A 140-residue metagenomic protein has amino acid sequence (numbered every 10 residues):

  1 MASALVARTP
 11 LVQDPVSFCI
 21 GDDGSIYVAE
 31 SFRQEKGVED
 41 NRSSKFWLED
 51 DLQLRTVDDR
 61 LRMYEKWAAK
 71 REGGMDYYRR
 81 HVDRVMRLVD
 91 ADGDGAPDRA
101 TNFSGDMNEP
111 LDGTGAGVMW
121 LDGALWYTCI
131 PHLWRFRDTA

Functional and structural regions predicted by a protein language model:
M1-A140: Beta-propeller domains with acidic blade repeats across secreted/periplasmic ectodomains and cytosolic WD/CNH propellers
